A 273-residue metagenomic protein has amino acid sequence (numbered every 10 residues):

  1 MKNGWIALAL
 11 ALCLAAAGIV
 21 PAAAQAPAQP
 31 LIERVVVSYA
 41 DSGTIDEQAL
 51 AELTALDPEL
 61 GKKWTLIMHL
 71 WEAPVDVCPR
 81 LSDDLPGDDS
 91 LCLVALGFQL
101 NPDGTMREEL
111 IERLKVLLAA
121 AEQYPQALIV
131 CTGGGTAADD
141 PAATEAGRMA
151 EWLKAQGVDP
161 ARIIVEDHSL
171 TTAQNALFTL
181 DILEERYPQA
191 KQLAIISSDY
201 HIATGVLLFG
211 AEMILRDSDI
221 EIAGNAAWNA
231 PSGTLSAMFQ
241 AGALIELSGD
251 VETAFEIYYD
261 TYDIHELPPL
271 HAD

Functional and structural regions predicted by a protein language model:
M1-L8: Bacterial N-terminal signal peptides that target proteins for export
N3, A16-A17, A254: Low-complexity, intrinsically disordered short peptide segments enriched in small/polar/basic residues
A9-A17: Bacterial N-terminal signal peptides
G18-A26: Sec-dependent signal peptide cleavage junction
Q25-I45, L50-G249: A structural signal for short, hydrophobic/glycine-enriched beta-strand patches
E246-D273: Low-complexity, Gly/Ser/Thr/Pro-rich intrinsically disordered linker/tail segments
